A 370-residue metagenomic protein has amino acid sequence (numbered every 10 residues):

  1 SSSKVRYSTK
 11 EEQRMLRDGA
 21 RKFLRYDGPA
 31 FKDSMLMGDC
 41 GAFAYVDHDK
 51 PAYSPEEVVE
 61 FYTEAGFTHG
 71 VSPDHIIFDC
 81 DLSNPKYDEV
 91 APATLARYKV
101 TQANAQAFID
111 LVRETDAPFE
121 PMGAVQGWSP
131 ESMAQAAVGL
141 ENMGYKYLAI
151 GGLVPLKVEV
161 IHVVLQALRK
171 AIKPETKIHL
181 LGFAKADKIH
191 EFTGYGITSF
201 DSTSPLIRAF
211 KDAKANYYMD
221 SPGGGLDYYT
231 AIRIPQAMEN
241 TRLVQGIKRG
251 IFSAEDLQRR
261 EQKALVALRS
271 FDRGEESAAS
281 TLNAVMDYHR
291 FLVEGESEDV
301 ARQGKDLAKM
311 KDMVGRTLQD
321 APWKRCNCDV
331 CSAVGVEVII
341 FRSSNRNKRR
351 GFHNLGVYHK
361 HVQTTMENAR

Functional and structural regions predicted by a protein language model:
S1-R113, R269-D312, M366-R370: Non-catalytic, usually N-terminal nucleic-acid engagement modules in DNA/RNA processing proteins
K4-V5, A42-A44, H75-F78, W128-P130 (+4 more regions): Short, solvent-exposed loop/turn segments at secondary-structure junctions
L16-D18, P55-V59, E89-A91, L140-Y145 (+4 more regions): Short, low-complexity, polar/charged sequence segments that are solvent-exposed and flexible
G28-A30, T115, I172, D320: A generic structural signal for short, solvent-exposed coil/turn residues that cap or connect secondary-structure
K32-D33, G66, A117, G144 (+2 more regions): Residue-level preference for short coil/turn positions at secondary-structure junctions
V71, A124, D329: Residues in well-ordered beta-strands of folded domains
T115-V285: Glycine-rich phosphate/ribose-binding loops and adjacent secondary-structure elements that form binding surfaces
K214-R370: C-terminal accessory extensions appended to soluble enzyme cores
